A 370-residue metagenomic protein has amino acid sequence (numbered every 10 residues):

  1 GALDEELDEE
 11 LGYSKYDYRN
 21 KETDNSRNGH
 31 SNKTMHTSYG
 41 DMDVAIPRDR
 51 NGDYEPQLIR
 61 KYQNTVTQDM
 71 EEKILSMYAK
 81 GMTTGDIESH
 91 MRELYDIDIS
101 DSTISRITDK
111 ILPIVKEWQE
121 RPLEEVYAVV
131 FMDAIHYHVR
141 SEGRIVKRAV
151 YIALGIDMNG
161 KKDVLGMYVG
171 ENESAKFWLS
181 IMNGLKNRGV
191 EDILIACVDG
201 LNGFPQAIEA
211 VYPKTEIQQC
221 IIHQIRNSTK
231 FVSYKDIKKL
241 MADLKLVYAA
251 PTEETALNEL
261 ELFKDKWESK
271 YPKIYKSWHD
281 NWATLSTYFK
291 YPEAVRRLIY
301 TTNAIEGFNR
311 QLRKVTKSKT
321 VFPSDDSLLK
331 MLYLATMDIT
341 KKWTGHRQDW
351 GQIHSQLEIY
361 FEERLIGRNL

Functional and structural regions predicted by a protein language model:
G1-Y62: Short, conserved DNA-binding cores of transcription-related domains
T34, D41, A45-R50, L58-Y62 (+8 more regions): RNase H-like nuclease fold core
Q68-G81: Short, amphipathic alpha-helical "recognition" segments used to contact nucleic acids or chromatin
G85-D96: DNA-recognition alpha helix
I195-N202, A207-D243: Conserved beta-strand -> loop -> alpha-helix junction used to position metal-binding or nucleic-acid-contacting
P213, L246-L370: Acidic/histidine-rich catalytic cores and adjacent linkers of DNA breakage/strand-transfer/modification proteins
